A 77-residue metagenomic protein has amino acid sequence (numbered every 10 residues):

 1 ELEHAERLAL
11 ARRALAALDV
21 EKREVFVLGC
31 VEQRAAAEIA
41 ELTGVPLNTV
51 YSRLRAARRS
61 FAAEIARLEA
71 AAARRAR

Functional and structural regions predicted by a protein language model:
E1-A16: Acidic, proline/glycine-rich intrinsically disordered inter-domain spacer in sigma factors
E1-H4, A35, R75: Internal acidic/polar
E21-K22: The N-cap/first-turn positions of alpha helices within or immediately adjacent to helix-turn-helix DNA-binding domains
V25-F26: A short pre-motif secondary-structure segment
V31, A36-A37, T43-E69: DNA-recognition helix of helix-turn-helix
A70-R77: Intrinsically disordered, low-complexity basic tails/linkers immediately adjacent to helix-turn-helix/homeobox/MYB/SANT
